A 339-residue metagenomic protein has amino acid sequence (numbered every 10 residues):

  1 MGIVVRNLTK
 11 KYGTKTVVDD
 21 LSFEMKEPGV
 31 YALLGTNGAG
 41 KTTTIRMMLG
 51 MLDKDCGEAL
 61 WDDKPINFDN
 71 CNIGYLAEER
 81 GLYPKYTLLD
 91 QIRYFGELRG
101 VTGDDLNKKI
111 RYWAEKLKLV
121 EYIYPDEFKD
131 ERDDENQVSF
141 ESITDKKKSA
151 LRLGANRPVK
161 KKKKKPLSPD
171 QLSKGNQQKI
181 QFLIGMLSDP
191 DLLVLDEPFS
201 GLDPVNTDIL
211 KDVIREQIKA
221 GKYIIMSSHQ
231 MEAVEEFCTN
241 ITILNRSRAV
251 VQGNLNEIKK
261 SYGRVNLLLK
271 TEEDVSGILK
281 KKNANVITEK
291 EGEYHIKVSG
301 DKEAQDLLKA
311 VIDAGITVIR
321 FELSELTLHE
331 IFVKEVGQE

Functional and structural regions predicted by a protein language model:
M1-T9, Q338-E339: ABC-family P-loop ATPase nucleotide-binding domain
I3, K10-M226, M231-T239, I243-N245: ABC transporter nucleotide-binding domains
V17, K179, A233, V250 (+3 more regions): Short phosphate-engaging motifs
K64-I66, G100, A249, D301 (+1 more regions): Short, surface-exposed acidic/glycine-rich loop or hinge patches that mediate macromolecular interfaces
L88, L255, E325-L328: Structural motif detector for alpha-helix initiation sites
A114, L183, K259, F332-V333: Conserved protein kinase catalytic domain
D212-H295: ABC transporter nucleotide-binding domain
V265-E335, E339: Short, charged/small-residue-rich alpha-helical element at the C-terminal edge of ABC transporter nucleotide-binding
